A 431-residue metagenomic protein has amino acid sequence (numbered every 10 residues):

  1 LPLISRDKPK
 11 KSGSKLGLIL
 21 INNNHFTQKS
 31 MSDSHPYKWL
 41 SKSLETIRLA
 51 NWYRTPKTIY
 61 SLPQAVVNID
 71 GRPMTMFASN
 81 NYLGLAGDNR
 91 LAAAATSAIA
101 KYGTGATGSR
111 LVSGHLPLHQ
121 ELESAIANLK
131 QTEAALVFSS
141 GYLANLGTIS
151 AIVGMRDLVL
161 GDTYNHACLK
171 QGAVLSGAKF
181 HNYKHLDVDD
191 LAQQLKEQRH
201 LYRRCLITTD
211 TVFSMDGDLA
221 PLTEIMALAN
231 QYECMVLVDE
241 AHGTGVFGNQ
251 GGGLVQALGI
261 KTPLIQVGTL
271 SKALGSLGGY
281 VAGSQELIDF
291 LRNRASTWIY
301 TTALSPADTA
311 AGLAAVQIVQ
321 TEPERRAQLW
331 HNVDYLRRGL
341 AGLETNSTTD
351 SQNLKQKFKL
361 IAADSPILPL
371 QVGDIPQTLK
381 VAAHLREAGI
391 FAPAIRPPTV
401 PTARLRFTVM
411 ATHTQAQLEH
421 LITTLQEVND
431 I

Functional and structural regions predicted by a protein language model:
H25, N89, A93-S97, K101 (+4 more regions): PLP-dependent enzyme catalytic core of the Aspartate aminotransferase-like
P36-T104, C234: N-terminal "arm"/small-domain region of PLP-dependent enzymes with the aminotransferase-like
A93, S97-S140: Conserved N-terminal alpha-helix of the aminotransferase class I/II PLP-enzyme fold
T148-A167: Conserved PLP-anchoring active-site segment centered on the Schiff-base-forming lysine
H181, H185-V238: Active-site phosphate-binding strand-loop segment of PLP-dependent enzymes
Q250, Q256-F290: Active-site PLP attachment segment
A303-E322, Q328, N332: Structural motif of enzymes handling amino- and sulfur-group chemistry
Q328-D334, A341-A388, T399, A403-L405 (+1 more regions): Conserved PLP-binding catalytic core of the aspartate aminotransferase-like
